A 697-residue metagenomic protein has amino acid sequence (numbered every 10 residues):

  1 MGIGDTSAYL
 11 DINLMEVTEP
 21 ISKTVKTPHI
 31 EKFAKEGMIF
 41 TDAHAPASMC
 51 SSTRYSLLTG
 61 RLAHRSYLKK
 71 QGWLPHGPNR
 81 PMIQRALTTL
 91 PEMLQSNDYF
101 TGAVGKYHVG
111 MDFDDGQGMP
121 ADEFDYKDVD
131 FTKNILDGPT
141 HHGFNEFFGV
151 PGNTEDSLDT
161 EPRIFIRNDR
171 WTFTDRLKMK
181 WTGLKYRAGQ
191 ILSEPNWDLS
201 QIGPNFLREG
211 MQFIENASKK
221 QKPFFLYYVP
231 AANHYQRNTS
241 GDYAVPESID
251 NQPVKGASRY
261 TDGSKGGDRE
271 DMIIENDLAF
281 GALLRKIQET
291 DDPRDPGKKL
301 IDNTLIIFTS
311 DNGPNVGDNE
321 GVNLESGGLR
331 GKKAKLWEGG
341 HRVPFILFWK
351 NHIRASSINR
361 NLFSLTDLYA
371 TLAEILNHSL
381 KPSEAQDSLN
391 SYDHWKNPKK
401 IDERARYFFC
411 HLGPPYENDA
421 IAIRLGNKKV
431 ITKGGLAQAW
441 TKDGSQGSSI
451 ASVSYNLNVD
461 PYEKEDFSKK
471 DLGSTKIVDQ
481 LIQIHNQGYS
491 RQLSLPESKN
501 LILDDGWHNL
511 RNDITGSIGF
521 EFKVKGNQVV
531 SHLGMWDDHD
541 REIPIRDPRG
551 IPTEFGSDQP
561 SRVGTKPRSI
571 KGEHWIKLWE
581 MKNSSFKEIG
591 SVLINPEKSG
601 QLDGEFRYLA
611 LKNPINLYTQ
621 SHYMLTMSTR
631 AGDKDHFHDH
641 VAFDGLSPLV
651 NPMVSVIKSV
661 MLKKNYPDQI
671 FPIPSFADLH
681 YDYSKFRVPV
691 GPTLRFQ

Functional and structural regions predicted by a protein language model:
M1-M38, Y107, D115, D291 (+1 more regions): Active-site-proximal N-terminal segment of extracellular/periplasmic enzymes that hydrolyze or transfer
A8-Y9, T160-P162, D169-R170, G210-R269 (+3 more regions): Active-site His/acidic residue clusters
P20-T27, T41-M49, N79-T88, N196-Q201 (+8 more regions): A short beta-strand-to-alpha-helix junction
S56-L192: Catalytic-site neighborhoods of secreted/periplasmic enzymes that process anionic sulfate/phosphate groups
A121-T132, P139, Q236-I249, L278 (+1 more regions): Histidine-centered active-site microenvironments of extracellular/periplasmic hydrolases and transferases
V129-K133, D137-D156, P314-E338, I353-S357 (+3 more regions): C-terminal cap/loop subdomain of S1 sulfatases and analogous C-terminal strand-loop tails that border
N512, I518-E521, G564-S569, D644-Q697: PGST-rich, cysteine-poor low-complexity/disordered linker and tail segments that act as flexible spacers
I543-R546, G556-K658: Aromatic- and Gly/Pro-enriched, solvent-exposed loop/edge beta-strand patches characteristic of beta-rich domains
